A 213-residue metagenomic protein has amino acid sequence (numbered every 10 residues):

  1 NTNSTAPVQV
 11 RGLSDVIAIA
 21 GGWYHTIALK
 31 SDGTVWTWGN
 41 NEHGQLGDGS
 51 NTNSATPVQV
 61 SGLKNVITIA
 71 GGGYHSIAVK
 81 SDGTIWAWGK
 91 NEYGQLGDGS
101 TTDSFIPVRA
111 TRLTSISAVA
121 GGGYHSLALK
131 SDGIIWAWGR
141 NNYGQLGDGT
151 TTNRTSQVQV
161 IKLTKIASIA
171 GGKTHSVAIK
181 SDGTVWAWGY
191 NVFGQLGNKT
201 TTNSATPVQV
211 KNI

Functional and structural regions predicted by a protein language model:
N1-A6, W38-T56, W88-I106, W136-S156 (+1 more regions): Short glycine/serine- and acidic-residue-enriched loop/turn motifs that recur at repeat junctions
N3, D15, G22-W23, N53 (+9 more regions): Beta-rich catalytic cores
R11-A18, S31-T34, T56-T68, S81-T84 (+6 more regions): Tandem repeat domain/solenoid detector
G12-D15, G22, G39, G47 (+11 more regions): Glycine-centered flexibility motif
Y24, G33, G73-Y74, G83 (+4 more regions): Short coil/turn segments that connect the beta-strands within blades of beta-propeller domains
H25-A28, T37, H75-A78, A87 (+5 more regions): Conserved core positions of repeat-based scaffolds
